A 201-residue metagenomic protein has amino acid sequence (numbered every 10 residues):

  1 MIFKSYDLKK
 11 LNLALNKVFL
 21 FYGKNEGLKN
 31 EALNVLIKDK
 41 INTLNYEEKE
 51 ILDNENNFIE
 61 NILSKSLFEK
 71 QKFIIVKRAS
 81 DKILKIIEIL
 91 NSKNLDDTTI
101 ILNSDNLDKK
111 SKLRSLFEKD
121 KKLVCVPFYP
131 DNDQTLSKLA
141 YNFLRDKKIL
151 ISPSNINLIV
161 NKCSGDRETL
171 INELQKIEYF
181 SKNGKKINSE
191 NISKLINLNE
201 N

Functional and structural regions predicted by a protein language model:
M1-N201: Conserved beta/loop motifs at nucleotide-recognition and modification sites
